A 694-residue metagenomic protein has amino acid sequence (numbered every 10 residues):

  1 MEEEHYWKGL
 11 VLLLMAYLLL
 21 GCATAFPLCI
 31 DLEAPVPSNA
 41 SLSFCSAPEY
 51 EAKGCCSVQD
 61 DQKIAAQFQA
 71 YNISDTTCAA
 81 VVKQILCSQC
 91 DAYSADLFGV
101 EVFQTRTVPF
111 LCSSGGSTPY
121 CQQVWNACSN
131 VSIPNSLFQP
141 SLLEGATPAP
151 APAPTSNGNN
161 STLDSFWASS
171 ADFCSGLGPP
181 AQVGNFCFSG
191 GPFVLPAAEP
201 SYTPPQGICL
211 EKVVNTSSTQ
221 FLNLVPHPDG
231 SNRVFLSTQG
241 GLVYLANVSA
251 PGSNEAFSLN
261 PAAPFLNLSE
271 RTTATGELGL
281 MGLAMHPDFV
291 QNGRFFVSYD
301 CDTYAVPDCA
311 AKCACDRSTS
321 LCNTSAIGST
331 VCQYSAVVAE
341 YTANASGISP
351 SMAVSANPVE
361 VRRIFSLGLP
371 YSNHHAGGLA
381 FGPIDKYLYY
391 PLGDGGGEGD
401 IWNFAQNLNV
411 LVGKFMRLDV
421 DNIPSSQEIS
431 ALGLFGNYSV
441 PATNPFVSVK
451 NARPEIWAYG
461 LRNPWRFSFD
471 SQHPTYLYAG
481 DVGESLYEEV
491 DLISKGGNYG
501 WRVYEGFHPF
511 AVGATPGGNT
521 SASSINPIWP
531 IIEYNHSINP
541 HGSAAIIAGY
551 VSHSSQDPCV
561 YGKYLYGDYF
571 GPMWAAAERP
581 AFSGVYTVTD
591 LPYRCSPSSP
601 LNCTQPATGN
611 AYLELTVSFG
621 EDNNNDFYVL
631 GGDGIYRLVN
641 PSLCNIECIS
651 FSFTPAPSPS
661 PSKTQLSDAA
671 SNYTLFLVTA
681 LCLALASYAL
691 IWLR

Functional and structural regions predicted by a protein language model:
E2, L14-A34, A684-R694: N-terminal signal peptide
T24-G184: Mature extracellular/luminal domains of secreted and GPI-anchored eukaryotic proteins, especially small
F186-T203, D229, S237, L280 (+9 more regions): Beta-propeller domain segments
L195, Y202-T203, R233-P264, I348-S349: Beta-propeller domains
K212-G241, A544-V551: Beta-strand-rich domains and repeat architectures in extracellular enzymes and scaffolds, especially beta-propellers
K212-S218, L266-T275, F365-Y371, S448 (+3 more regions): Surface loop/turn motifs at the tips and blade-to-blade linkers of beta-strand repeat domains
S253-M285: Blade-loop segments of beta-propeller domains
S652-T679: C-terminal GPI-anchoring signal of eukaryotic secretory precursors
